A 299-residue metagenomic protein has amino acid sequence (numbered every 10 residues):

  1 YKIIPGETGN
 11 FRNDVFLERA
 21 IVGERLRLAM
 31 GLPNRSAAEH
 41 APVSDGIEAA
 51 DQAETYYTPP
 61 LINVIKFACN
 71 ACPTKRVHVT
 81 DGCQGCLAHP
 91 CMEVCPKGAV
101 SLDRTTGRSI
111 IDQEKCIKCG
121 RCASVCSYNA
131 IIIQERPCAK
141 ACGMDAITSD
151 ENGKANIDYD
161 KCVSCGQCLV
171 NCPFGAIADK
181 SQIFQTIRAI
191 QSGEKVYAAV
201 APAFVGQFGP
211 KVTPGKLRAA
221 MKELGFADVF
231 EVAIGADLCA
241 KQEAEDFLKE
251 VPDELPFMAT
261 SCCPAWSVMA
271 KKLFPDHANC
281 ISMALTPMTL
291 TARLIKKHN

Functional and structural regions predicted by a protein language model:
Y1-R35, D179-N299: Iron-sulfur-associated redox domains of electron-transfer enzymes in respiratory and anaerobic energy metabolism
Y1-V125, N129-I132, R136-A141: Ferredoxin-type iron-sulfur electron-transfer modules and their immediate structural context
N70-H78, S101-I110, T148-S149, Q167 (+2 more regions): Gly-rich Lys/Arg/Thr-decorated short loops/hinges at beta-loop-alpha junctions or inter-strand turns that position
H78, C86, P90, I117 (+11 more regions): Conserved active-site and cofactor/substrate-binding residues in soluble primary-metabolism enzymes
C95, A99-R104, C172-S181, K272: Iron-sulfur (Fe-S) cluster-binding segments and ferredoxin-like electron-carrier domains, especially [2Fe-2S]
A99, A130, A146, A176 (+2 more regions): Glycine-centered loop/turn motif at secondary-structure junctions
A99, A130, A146, K161-V163 (+2 more regions): Active-site-proximal loop/turn and secondary-structure-junction residues that shape catalytic pockets, frequently
I111-Q113, K118-R121, Y128-N129, P137-Y197: Conserved Radical SAM active-site core
